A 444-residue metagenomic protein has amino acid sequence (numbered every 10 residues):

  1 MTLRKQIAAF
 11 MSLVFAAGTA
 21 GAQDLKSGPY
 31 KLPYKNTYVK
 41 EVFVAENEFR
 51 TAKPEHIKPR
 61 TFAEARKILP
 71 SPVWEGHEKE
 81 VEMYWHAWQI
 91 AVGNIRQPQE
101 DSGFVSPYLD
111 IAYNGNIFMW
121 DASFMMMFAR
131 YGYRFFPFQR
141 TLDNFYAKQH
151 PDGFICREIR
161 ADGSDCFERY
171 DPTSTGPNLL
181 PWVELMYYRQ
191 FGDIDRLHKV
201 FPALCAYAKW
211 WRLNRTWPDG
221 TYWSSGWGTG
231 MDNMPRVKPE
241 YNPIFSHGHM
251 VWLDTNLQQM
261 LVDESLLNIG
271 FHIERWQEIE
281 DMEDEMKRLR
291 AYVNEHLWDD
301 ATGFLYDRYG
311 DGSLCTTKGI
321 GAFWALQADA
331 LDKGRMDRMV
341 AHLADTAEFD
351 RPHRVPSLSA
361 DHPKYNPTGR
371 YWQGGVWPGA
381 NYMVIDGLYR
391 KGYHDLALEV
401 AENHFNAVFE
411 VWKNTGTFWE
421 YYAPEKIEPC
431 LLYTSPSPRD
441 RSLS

Functional and structural regions predicted by a protein language model:
M1-A8: Bacterial N-terminal signal peptides that target proteins for export
Q23-G115, R140, Y292: Low-complexity, Ser/Thr/Pro/Gly-enriched N-terminal "stalk/linker" regions
S27-K35, P54, T61, V81-M83 (+5 more regions): Catalytic cores of carbohydrate-active enzymes
I68-I90, G132, F145, H150-F154 (+8 more regions): Active-site acid/base region of carbohydrate-active enzymes
V105-Y113, G163-E168, N242-L253, L305-S313 (+1 more regions): Active-site-adjacent structural elements in folded domains
G115-G226, W252-N256, M260, G375-A397 (+2 more regions): Aromatic-rich carbohydrate-recognition surfaces in CAZymes
Y433-D440: Conserved small/polar residues in nucleotide/adenosyl-binding loops
